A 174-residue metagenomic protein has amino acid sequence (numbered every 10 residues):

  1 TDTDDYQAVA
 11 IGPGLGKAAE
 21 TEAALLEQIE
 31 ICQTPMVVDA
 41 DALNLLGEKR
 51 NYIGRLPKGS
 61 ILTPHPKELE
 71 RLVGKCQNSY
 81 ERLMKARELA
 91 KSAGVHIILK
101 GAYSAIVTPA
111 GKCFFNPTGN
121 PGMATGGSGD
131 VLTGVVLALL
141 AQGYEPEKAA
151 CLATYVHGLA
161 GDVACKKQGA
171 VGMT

Functional and structural regions predicted by a protein language model:
T1-T118: Glycine-rich phosphate/dinucleotide-binding loop and adjoining beta-alpha-beta core of small-molecule
A8, G12-G14, T125, T133 (+2 more regions): Alpha-helical transmembrane segments in multi-pass membrane proteins
L56-K58, M123-G126, A150-A153: A short, ordered amphipathic alpha-helix with a cationic face
V73, F114, T125, P146-A150: Extended hydrophobic-aromatic, low-complexity segments
N120-V135, P146: Short glycine/threonine-rich catalytic loop with a Thr-x-Gly-x-Asp
T133-T174: Conserved post-catalytic alpha-helical subdomain immediately downstream of the catalytic base and nucleotide-binding
